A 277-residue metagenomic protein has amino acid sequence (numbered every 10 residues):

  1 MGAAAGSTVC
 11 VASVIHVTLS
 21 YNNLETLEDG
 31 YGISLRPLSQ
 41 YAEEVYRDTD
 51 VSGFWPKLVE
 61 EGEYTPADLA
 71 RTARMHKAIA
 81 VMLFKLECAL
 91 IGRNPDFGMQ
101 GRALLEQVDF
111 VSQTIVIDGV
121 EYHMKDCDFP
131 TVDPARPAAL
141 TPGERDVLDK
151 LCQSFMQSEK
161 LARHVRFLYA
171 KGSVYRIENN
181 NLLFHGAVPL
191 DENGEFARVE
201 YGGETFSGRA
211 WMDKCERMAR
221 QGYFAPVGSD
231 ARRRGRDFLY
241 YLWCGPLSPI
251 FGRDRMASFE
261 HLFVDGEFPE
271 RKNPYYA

Functional and structural regions predicted by a protein language model:
M1-A277: Feature recognizes metal-dependent phosphohydrolase scaffolds
